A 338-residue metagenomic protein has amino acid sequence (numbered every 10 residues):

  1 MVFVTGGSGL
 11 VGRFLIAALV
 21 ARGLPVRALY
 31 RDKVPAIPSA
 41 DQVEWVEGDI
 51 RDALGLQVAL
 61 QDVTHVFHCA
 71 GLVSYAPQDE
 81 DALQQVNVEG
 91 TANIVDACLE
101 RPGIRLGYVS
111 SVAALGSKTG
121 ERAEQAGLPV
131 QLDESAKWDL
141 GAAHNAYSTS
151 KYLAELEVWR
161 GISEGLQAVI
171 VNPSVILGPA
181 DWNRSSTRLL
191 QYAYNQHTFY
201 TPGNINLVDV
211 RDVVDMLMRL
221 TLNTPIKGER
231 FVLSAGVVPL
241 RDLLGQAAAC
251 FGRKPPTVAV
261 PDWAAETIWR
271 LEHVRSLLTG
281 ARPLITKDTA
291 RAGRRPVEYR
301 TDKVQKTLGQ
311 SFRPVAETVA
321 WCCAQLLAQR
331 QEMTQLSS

Functional and structural regions predicted by a protein language model:
M1-R22: N-terminal Rossmann NAD(P)H-binding glycine-rich loop of SDR-like oxidoreductase domains
L29-V34, I50: N-terminal Rossmann-fold cofactor-binding loop
V43-E89, A97: NAD(P)H-binding glycine-rich loop region in Rossmannoid oxidoreductase-like domains and their noncatalytic homologs
E89-A146: Conserved Rossmann-fold NAD(P)-dependent oxidoreductase catalytic core, especially the SDR/UDP-sugar
N93, L153, R184-S185, T201-L222 (+1 more regions): Substrate-positioning beta->alpha
A142-V169: Active-site Tyr-X1-5-Lys
I162-L207: NAD(P)-dependent short-chain dehydrogenase/reductase
M216-L284, T301, K306, S311-S338: Mid/C-terminal beta-alpha module of Rossmann-like enzyme folds, strongest in SDR-family dehydrogenases/epimerases
